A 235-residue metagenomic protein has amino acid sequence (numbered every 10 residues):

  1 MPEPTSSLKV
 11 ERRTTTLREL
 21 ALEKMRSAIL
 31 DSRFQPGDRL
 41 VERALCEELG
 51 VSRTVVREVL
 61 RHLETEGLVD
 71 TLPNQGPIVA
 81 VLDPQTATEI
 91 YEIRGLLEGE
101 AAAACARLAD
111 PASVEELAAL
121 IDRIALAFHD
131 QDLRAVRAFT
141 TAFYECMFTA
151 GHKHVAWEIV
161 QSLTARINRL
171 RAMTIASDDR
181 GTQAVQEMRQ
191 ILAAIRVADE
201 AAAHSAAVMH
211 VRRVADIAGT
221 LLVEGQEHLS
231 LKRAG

Functional and structural regions predicted by a protein language model:
M1-R107, G219-G235: Short linear motifs at protein or domain termini
R18, R57-E58, A109-P111, A135-R137 (+3 more regions): Juxtamembrane/interface motifs at transmembrane-helix termini
L20, N74, L97, E116-A119 (+1 more regions): Alpha-helix N-cap/N′ positions at the starts of helices
K24, E48, R180-G235: C-terminal regulatory/effector modules of DNA-binding transcriptional regulators
D31, Q35, H62, R107 (+7 more regions): Conserved amphipathic alpha-helical interaction elements at protein-protein interfaces in regulatory, energy-coupling
L82-T88, A102-D110, A127-Q131, G151-H152 (+2 more regions): A ubiquitous short alpha-helical element
I90, P111-A172, V185-A194, A202-R213: Conserved amphipathic alpha-helical segments that form helical-bundle/coiled-coil interaction surfaces
